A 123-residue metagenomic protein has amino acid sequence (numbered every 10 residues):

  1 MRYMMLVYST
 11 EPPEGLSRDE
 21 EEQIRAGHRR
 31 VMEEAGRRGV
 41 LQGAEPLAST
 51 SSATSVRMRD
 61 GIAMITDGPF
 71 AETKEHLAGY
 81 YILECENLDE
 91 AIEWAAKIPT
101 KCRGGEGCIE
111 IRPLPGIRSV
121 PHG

Functional and structural regions predicted by a protein language model:
M1-G123: Conserved, structured core segments of small domains
